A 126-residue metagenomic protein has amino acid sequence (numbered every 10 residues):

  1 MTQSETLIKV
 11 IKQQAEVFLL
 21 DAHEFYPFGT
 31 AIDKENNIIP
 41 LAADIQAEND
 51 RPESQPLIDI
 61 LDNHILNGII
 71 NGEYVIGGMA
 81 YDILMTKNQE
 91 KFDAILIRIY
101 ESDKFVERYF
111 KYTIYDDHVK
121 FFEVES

Functional and structural regions predicted by a protein language model:
M1-I38: Long, hydrophobic N-terminal alpha-helical segment
M1-S4, I11-K12, E48-P52, N67-I70: N-terminal start-of-chain detector that recognizes signal peptides and the immediate post-cleavage beginning
Q14-D21, D50, S54, G68 (+1 more regions): Generic structural signal for short, flexible, solvent-exposed coil/loop and linker residues
D21, F25, D44, P52 (+2 more regions): General "foldedness" signal
I38-D62: Long, charge-dense
Q55, L61-N63, N67-S126: Low-complexity intrinsically disordered segments
